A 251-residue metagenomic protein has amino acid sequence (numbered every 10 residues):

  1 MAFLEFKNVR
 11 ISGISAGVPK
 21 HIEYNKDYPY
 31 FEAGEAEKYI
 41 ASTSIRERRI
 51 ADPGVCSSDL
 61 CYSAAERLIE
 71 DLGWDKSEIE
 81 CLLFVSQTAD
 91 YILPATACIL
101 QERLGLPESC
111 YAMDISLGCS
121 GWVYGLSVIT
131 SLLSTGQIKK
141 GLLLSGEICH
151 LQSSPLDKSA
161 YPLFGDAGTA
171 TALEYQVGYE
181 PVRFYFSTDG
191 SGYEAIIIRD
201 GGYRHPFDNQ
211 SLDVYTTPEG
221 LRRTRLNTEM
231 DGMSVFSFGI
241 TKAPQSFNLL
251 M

Functional and structural regions predicted by a protein language model:
M1-G54, D157-T241, Q245: Condensing-enzyme catalytic core mediating Claisen C-C bond formation in acyl metabolism
I11-S12, Y39, S77-V85, Y111-D114 (+2 more regions): Beta-strand segments within the central parallel beta-sheet cores of soluble alpha/beta enzyme folds
S15-G17, V85-Y91, L117-S120, S145-L151 (+1 more regions): Acidic, glycine-rich active-site loops and adjacent beta-strand->loop/helix elements that engage anionic groups
E23, L93-A95, S153-D157: Short acidic, glycine/serine/threonine-rich loops at helix termini
K38-D59, Q87-G141: Conserved catalytic cysteine-centered active-site region of acyl-thioester-dependent Claisen-condensing enzymes
A64-E80, S246-M251: Phosphate/pyrophosphate-binding loops at sites that engage ATP/ADP/AMP, CoA/4′-phosphopantetheine, polyphosphate
S134-G168: Flexible, glycine-rich active-site loops centered on histidine and acidic residues that chelate a metal or position
